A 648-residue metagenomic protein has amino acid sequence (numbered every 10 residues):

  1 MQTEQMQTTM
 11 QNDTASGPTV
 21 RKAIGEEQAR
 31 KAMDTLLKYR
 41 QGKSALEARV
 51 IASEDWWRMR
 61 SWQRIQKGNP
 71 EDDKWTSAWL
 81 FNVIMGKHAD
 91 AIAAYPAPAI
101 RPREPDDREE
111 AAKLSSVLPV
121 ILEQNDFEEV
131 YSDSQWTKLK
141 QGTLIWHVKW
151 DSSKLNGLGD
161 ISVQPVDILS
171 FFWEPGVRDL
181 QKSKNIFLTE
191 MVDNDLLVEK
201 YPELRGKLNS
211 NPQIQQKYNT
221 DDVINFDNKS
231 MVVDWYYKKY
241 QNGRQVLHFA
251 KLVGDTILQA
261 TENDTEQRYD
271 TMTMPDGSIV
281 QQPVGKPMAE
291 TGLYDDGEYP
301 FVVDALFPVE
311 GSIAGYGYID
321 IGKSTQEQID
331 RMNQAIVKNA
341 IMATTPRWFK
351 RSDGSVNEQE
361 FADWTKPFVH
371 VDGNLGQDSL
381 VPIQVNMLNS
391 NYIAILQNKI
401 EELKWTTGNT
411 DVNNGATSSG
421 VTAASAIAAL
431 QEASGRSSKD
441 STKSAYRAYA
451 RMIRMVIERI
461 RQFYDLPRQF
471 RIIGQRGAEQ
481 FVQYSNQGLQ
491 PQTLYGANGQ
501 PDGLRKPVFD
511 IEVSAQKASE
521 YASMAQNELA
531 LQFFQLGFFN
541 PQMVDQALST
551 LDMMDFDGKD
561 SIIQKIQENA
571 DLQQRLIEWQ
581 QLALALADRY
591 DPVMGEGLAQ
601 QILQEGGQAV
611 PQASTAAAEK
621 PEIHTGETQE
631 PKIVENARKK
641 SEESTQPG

Functional and structural regions predicted by a protein language model:
M1-A289, D295, N391, I395-N398 (+2 more regions): Extended, helix-rich architectural segments
R108, A112, Y316-I319, K323-D330 (+13 more regions): Conserved structured core elements
V117-Q124, T325-N339, A343, W364-P367 (+7 more regions): Generic, well-ordered alpha-helical scaffold segments in large soluble proteins
K138-K149, I400-E402, M455, R459 (+5 more regions): Amphipathic alpha-helical protein-protein interaction segments
Q241-G420: Extended, charged amphipathic alpha-helical segments
S425-V544: Extended amphipathic alpha-helical segments with heptad-repeat/coiled-coil character used for oligomerization, fusion
L548-A585: Long, highly charged low-complexity segments enriched in Glu/Asp and Lys/Arg with interspersed Ser/Thr
A587-P631: Helical coiled-coil/dimerization "stalks" and their immediately adjacent regulatory linkers at helix->disorder
